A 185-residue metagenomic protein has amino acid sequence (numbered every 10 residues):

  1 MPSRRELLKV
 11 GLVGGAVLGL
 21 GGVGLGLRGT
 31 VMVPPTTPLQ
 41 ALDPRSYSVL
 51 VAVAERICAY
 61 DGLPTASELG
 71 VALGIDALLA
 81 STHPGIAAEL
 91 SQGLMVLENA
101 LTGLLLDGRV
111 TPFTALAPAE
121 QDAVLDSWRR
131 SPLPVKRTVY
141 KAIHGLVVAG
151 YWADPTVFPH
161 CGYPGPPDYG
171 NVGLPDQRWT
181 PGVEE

Functional and structural regions predicted by a protein language model:
M1-E6, G19-I57, L63: C-terminal segment of N-terminal export signals and the immediately downstream linker at the start of the mature
G11-G15: Sec-dependent signal peptide hydrophobic core
A16, V49, V139: Catalytic-loop motifs flanking and including active-site residues across diverse enzymes
A16-V17, G62, W152: A generic secondary-structure boundary signal that marks alpha-helix termini
T36-A41, C58-A59, S91-M95, G108-R109: A ubiquitous short alpha-helical element
A52, E68-E185: Mature-region segments of soluble proteins
D61-P64, T114: Short, surface-exposed loop/turn motifs that are enriched in glycine and acidic residues and include a nearby proline
